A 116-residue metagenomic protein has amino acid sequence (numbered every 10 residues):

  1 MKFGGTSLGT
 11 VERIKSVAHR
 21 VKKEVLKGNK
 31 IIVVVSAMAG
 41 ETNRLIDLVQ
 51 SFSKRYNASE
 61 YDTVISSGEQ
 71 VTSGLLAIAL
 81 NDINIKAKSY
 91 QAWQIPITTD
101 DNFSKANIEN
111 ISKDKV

Functional and structural regions predicted by a protein language model:
M1-V116: Nucleotide/pyrophosphate-binding catalytic subdomain
